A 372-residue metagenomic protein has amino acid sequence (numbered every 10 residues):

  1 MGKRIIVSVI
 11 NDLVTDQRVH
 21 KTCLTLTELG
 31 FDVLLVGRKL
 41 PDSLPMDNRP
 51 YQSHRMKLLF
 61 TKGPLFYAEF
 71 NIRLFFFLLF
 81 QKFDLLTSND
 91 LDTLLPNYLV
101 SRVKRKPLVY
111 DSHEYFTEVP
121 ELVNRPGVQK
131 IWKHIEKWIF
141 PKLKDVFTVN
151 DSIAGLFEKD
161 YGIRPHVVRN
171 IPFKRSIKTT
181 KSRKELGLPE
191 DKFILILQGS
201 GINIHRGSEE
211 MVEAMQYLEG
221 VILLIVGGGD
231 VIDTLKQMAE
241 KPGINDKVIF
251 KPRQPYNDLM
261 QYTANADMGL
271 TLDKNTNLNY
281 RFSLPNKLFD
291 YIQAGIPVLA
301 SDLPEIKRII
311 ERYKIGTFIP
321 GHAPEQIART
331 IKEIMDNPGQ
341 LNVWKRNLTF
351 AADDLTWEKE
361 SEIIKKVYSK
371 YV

Functional and structural regions predicted by a protein language model:
I5-S8, P189-Q216, L224, K345: Conserved donor-binding/catalytic core segment of Leloir-type glycosyltransferases
G37, H54-R55, K133-T179, I249-K251: Donor nucleotide-sugar binding/catalytic pocket of nucleotide-sugar-dependent glycosyltransferases
L44-M46, G127-K130, S176-P189, P338-Q340 (+1 more regions): A short helix/loop element that forms part of the nucleotide-sugar donor recognition site in Leloir-type
L65-E69, P107, F116-W138, I204: Nucleotide-sugar donor phosphate/pyrophosphate-binding loop at the beta->alpha transition of glycosyltransferases
I72-F80, L95, L99-V103, G127-V146 (+1 more regions): Membrane-proximal helix-turn-helix segments that form the acceptor-binding/catalytic region of lipid-linked
V226, D233-Q261: Nucleotide-activated donor-binding/catalytic signature segment of Leloir-type glycosyltransferases, i.e., the conserved
G269-T271, D290-A300: Short hydrophobic beta-strand element within catalytic cores of glycosyltransferases and related nucleotide-activated
R312-Y313, T317-P324, E333-G339: Conserved acidic donor-binding segment of nucleotide-sugar-dependent glycosyltransferases
